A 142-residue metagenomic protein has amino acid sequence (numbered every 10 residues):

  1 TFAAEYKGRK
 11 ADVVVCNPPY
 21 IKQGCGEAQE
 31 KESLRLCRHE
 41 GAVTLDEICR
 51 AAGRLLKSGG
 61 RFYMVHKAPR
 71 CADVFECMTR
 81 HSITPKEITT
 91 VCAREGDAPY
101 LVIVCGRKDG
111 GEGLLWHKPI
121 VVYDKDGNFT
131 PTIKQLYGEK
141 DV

Functional and structural regions predicted by a protein language model:
T1-A4: Conserved SAM/SAH-binding loop
Y6, K22-A28, G60, A72-V74: Short acidic/glycine-rich loop or secondary-structure boundary segments that cap or lie
R9, V13, P18-E47: Mobile active-site "lid"/loop adjacent to the S-adenosyl-L-methionine
D12, T89, Y123: Residues in well-ordered beta-strands of folded domains
I21, H81, D109: Phosphate/oxyanion-binding loops and surfaces in catalytic or ligand/nucleic-acid-binding neighborhoods
G41-P99, I103-V104: Conserved Class I SAM-dependent methyltransferase catalytic core
G96-V142: SAM/dcSAM-binding transferase cores
